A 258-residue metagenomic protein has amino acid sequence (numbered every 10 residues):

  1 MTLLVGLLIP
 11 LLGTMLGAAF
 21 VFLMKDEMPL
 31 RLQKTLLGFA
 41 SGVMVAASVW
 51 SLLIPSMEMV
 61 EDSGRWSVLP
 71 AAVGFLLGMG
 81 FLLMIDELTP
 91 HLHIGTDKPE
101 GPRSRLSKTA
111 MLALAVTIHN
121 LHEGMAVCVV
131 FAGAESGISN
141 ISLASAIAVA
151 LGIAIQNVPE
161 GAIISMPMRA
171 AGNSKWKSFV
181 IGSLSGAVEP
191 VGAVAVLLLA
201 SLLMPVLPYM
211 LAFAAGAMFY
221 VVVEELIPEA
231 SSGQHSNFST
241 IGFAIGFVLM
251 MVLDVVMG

Functional and structural regions predicted by a protein language model:
M1-G258: Intrinsically disordered, metal-sensing/regulatory segments
